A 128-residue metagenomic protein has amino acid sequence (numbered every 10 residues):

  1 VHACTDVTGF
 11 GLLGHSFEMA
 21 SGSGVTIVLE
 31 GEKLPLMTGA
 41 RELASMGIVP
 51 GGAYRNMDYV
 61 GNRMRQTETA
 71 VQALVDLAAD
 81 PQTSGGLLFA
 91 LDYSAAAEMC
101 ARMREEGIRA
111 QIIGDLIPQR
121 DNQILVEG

Functional and structural regions predicted by a protein language model:
V1-G128: Glycine-/charge-enriched secondary-structure boundary and capping motifs
